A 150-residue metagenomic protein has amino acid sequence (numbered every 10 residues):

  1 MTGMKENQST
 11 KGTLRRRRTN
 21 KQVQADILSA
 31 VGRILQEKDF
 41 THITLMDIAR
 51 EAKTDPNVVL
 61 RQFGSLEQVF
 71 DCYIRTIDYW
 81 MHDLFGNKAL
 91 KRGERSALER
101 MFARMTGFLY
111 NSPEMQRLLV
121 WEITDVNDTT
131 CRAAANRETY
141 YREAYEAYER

Functional and structural regions predicted by a protein language model:
M1-Q22, R33: N-terminal intrinsically disordered/low-complexity leader segments
Q22, D26, A30-Q68, C72: Helix-turn-helix
D26, A30-E37, W80-L84, L118 (+1 more regions): Solvent-exposed, amphipathic alpha-helical segments
I34, F108, A147: Short alpha-helical functional segments enriched in proximate histidine and acidic residues
V69-I77, F85, A133: Alpha-helical DNA-contacting segments of helix-turn-helix folds
C72, G86-M115, N136: Hydrophobic alpha-helical connector segments
M81-A89, N127-R150: Amphipathic alpha-helical packing segments from all-alpha helical-bundle domains
L109-C131: Amphipathic alpha-helical segments used for helix-helix packing
